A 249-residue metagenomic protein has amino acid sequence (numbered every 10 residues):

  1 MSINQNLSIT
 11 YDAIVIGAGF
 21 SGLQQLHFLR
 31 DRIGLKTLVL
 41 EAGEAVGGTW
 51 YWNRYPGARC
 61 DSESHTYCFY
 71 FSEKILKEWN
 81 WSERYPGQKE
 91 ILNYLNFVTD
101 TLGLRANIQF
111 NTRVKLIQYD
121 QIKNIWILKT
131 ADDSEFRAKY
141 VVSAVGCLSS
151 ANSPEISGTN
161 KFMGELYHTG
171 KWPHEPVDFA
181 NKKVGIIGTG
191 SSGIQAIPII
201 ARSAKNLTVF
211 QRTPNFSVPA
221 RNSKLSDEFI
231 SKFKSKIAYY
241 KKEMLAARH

Functional and structural regions predicted by a protein language model:
I3-T10, I14-K36, G43-A45, F136 (+1 more regions): Rossmann-like dinucleotide-binding core of oxidoreductases
N4-T10, R32, G47, W52-Y55 (+3 more regions): FAD-dinucleotide binding site
F20, W50-W52, W81, K115-L128 (+4 more regions): Tryptophan-centric aromatic hotspots in well-structured domains and transmembrane helices
F28, T49, V98-T101: Alpha-helical recognition domains of nuclear gene-regulatory proteins
L29-L35, I75-L76, G103-I108, K123-N124: Short, charged helix-to-loop "capping" segments that act as catalytic/coupling loops
Y51-Y94, P214-H249: Glycine-rich active-site loop/strand segments that organize a redox cofactor
T66, I108-Q109, G164-Y167: Conserved beta-strand scaffold positions in the cores of enzyme catalytic domains, especially in NTP/NDP-utilizing
W81-L148: Feature captures the FAD/FMN-dependent oxidoreductase FAD-binding
